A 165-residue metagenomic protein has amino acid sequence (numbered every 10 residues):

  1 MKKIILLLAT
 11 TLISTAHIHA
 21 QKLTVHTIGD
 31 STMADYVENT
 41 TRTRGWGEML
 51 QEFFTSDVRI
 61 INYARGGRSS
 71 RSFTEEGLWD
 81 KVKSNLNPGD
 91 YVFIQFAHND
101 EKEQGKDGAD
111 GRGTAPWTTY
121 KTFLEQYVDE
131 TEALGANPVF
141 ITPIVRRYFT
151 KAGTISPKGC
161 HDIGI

Functional and structural regions predicted by a protein language model:
M1-Q21: Bacterial Sec-dependent N-terminal signal peptides
L8, Q21-T24, D107-A109, W117: Solvent-exposed, charged interface segments at domain starts and junctions
A9, V37, R71, K102-Q104 (+1 more regions): Active-site-proximal flexible loops/turns
A20-A64, D80-P88, V92: Serine-esterase "nucleophile elbow" of acetyl-processing enzymes
I28-T32, N62-R68, I94-N99, I141-V145: Active-site-proximal beta-strand/loop segments in catalytic clefts of secreted hydrolases
A34-R44, A64-F73, K106-P116: Acidic/histidine-rich helix-loop elements that form or flank divalent-metal/phosphate-binding sites at the catalytic
G77-I165: Alpha-helical cap/lid subdomain in secreted, periplasmic, or secretory-pathway luminal O-acyl-processing enzymes
